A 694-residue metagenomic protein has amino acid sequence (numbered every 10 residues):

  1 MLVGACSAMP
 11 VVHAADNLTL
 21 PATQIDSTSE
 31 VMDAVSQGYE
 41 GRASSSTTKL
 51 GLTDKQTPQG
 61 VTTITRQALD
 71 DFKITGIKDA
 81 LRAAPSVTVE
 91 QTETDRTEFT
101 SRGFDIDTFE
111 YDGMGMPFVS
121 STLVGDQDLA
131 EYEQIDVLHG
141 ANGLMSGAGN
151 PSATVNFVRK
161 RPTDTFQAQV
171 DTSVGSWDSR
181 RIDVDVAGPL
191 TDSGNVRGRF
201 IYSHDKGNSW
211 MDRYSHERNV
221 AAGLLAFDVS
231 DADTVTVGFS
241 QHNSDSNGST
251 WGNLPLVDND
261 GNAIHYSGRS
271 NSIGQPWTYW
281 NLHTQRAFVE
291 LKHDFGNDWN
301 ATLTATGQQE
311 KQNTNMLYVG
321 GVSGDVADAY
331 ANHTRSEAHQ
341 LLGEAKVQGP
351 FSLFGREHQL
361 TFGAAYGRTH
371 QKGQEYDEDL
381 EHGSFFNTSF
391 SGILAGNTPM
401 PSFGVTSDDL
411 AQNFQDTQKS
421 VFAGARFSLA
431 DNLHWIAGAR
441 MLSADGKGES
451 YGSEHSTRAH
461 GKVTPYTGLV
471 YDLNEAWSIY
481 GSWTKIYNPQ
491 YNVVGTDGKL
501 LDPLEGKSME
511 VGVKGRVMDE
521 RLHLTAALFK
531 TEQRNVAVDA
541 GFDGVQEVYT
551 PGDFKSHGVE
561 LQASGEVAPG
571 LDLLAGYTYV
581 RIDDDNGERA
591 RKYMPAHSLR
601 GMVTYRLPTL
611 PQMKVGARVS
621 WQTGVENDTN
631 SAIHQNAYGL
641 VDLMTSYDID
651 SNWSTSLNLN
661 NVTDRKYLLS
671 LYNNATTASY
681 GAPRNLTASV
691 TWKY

Functional and structural regions predicted by a protein language model:
V89, E98, M114-H139, V158-R159: Short acidic/polar hinge/loop motifs at secondary-structure boundaries that mediate gating or recognition
F118, A130-E133, L144-G223, V229-D233 (+3 more regions): Outer-membrane beta-barrel translocator/receptor signature
D205-S209, A222-D294, G307-A338, G383-D409 (+3 more regions): Acidic/polar loop-and-plug regions of large Gram-negative outer-membrane beta-barrel proteins
A226-S230, A338, E357-T369, Q412-Q533 (+3 more regions): Structural signature of Gram-negative outer-membrane beta-barrels, strongest in the C-terminal barrel of TonB-dependent
A287-E310, Y330-S450: Face-selective signature of the C-terminal outer-membrane beta-barrel domain
E290-D294, N300-T306, E310-M316, D472 (+4 more regions): Membrane-embedded beta-barrel scaffold of Gram-negative outer-membrane proteins
D431-N432, K530-E532, T550-T629, T663-D664 (+1 more regions): Gram-negative outer-membrane beta-barrel transporters
A568, W621-D628, L643-Y694: C-terminal beta-signal and adjacent terminal beta-strands/loops of Gram-negative outer-membrane beta-barrel proteins
